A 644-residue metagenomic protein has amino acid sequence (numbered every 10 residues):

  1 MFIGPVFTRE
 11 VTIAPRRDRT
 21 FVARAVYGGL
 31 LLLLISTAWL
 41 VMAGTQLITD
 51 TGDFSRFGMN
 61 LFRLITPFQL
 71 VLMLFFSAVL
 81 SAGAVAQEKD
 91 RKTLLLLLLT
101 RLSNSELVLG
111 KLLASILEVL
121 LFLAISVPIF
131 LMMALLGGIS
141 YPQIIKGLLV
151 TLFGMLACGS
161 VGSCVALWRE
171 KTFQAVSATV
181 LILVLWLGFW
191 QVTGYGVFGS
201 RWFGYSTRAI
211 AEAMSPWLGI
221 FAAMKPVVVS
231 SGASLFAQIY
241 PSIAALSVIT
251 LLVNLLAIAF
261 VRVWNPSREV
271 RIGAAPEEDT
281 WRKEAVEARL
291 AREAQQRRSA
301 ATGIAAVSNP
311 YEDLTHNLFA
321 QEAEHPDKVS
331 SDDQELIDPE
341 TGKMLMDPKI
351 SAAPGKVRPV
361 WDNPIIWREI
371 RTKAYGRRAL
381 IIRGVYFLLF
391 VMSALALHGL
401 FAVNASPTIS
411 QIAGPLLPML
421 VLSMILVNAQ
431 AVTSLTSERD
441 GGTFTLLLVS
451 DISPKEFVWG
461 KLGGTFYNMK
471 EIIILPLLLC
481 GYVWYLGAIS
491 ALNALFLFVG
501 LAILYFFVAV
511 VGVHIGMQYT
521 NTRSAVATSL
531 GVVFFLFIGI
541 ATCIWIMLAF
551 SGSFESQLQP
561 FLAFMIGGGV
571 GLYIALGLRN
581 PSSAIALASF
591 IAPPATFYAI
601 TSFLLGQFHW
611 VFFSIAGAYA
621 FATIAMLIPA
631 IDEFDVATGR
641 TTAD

Functional and structural regions predicted by a protein language model:
M1-L74, G83, E118, F122 (+2 more regions): Transmembrane alpha-helical segments and their membrane-interface loop/helix boundaries that make up the transmembrane
F7, A84-I116, I365-W367, A374 (+1 more regions): Helix-loop-helix units of permease transmembrane domains in multi-pass membrane transporters, especially ABC
